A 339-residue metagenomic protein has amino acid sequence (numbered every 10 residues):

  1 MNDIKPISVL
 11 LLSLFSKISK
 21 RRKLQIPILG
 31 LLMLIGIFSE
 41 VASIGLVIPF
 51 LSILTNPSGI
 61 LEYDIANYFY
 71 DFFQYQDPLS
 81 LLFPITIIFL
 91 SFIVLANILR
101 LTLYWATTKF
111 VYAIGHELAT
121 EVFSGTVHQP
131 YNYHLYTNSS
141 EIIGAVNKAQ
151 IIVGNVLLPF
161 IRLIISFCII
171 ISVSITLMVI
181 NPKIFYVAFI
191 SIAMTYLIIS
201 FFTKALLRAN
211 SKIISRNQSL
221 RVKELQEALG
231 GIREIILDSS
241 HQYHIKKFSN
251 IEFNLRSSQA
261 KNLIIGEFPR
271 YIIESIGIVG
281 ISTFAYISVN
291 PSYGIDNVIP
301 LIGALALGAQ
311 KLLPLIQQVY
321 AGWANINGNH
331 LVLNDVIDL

Functional and structural regions predicted by a protein language model:
M1-G45, T55-I88, L99-T107, V111 (+6 more regions): Membrane-integrated ABC transporters
L29-I35, R162-I213, T283-V298: Transmembrane helices of ABC transporter permease
G30-L34, S43-F50, F83-L95, N138 (+3 more regions): Hydrophobic alpha-helical transmembrane segments of multi-pass integral membrane proteins
V41, G45, L101, W105 (+5 more regions): Membrane-embedded alpha-helical segments of multi-pass transporters/permeases
S58-G59, Y112, T120-K148, E224-K247 (+3 more regions): Short intracellular "coupling" helices and adjacent cytoplasmic loop segments at the cytosolic face of multi-pass
F89-A96, A193-M194, R270-I273, G277 (+1 more regions): Hydrophobic alpha-helical segments in the permease module
T102-A113, E117, V179, F201-L220 (+2 more regions): Cytoplasmic juxtamembrane "membrane-exit" helices immediately C-terminal to transmembrane segments
R233-S240, I264-E267, K311-L339: Cytosolic ends of transmembrane helices, especially the final helix of ABC transmembrane type-1 domains
